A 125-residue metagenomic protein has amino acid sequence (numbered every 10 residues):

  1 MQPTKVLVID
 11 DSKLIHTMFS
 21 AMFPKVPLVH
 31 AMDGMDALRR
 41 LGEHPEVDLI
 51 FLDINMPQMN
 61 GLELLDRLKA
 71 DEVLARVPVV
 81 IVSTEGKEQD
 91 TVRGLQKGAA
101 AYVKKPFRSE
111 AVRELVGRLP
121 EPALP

Functional and structural regions predicted by a protein language model:
K13-H30: Two-component/phosphorelay signaling modules centered on CheY-like receiver
H30-L49: Acidic, metal-coordinating helix/loop segments flanking the phosphotransfer/catalytic sites of two-component signaling
M56: Receiver (REC) domain active-site loop signature in two-component systems and cognate sites in sensor histidine kinases
E85-G86: Short, conserved "switch-loop" micro-motifs in signal-transduction and mechanochemical regulators
F107-V116: C-terminal output helix
